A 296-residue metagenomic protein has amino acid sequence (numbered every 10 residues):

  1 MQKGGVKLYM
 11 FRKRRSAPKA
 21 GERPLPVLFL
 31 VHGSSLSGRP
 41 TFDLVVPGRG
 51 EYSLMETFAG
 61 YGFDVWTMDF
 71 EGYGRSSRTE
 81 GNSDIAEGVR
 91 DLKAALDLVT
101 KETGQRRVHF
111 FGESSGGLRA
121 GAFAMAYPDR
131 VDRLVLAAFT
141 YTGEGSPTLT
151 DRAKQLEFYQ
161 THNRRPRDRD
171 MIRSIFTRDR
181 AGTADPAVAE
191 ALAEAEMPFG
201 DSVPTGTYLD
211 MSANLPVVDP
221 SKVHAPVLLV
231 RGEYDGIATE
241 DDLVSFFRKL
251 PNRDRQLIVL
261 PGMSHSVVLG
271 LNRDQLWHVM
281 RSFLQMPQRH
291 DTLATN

Functional and structural regions predicted by a protein language model:
M1-G21: N-terminal cap/lid segment of alpha/beta-hydrolase-fold proteins
A17-F63: Short, surface-exposed "cap/lid" segments of acyl-processing enzymes
S37-T41, E56, W66-S83, H265: Glycine-rich "HGGG/HGxG" loop immediately N-terminal to the catalytic nucleophile of the alpha/beta-hydrolase
R90-R107: Conserved acidic catalytic loop of the alpha/beta-hydrolase fold
R106-F111, S115-E144: Conserved hydrolase catalytic core segment
G145-V230: Alpha/beta-hydrolase
G236-D242: Conserved alpha/beta-hydrolase "acid-adjacent" motif
M263-D274: Catalytic histidine-centered segment of alpha/beta-hydrolase-like enzymes
